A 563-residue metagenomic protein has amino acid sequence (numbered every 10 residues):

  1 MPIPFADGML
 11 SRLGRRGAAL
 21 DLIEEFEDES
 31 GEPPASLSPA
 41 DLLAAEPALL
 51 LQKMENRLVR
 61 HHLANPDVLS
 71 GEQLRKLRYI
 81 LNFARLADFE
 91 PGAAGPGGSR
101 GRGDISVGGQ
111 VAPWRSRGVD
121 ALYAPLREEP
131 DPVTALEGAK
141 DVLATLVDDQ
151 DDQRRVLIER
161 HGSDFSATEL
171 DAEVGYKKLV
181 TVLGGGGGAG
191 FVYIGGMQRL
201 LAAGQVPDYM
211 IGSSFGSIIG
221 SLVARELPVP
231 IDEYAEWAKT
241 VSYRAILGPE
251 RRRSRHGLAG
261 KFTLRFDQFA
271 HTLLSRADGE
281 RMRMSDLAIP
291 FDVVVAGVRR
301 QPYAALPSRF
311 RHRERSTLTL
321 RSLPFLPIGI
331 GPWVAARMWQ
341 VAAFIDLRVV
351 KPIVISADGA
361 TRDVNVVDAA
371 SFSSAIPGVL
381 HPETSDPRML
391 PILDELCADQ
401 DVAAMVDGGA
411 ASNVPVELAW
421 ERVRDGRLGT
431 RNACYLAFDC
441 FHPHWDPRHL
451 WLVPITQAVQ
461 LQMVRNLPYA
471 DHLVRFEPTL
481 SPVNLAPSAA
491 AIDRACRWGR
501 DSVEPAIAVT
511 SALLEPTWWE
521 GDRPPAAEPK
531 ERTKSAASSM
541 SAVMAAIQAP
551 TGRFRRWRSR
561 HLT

Functional and structural regions predicted by a protein language model:
M1-Y176, K534-R560: N-terminal low-complexity/intrinsically disordered extensions
P2-P4, V107, G378, D399 (+3 more regions): C-terminal helical/tail subdomains of lipid-metabolizing enzymes
V147-M210, T563: Helix-rich "cap/lid" substructures immediately adjacent to catalytic or cofactor-binding pockets
A167-V174, M282-S285, L396: Short boundary motifs at domain starts and secondary-structure transition points
G186, G196, G216, V293 (+3 more regions): Conserved small-residue
G187-R276, Y303-F325, A508, A512: Patatin-like phospholipase
S275-F291: A short alpha-helix-loop-beta-strand transition element characteristic of N-terminal alpha/beta dinucleotide-binding
D292-E421: Active-site gating loop/helix substructures
